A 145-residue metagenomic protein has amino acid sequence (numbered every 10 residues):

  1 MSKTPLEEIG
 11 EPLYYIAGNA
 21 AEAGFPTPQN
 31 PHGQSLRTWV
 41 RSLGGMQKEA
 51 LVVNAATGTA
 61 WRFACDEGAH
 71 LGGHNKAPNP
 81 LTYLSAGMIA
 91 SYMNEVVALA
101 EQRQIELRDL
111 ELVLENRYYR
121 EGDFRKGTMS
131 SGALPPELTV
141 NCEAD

Functional and structural regions predicted by a protein language model:
M1-S85, A98-D145: Extended beta-strand/beta-hairpin segments
S91-Y92: Alpha-helical metal-binding/catalytic segments enriched in His/Glu/Asp
E95: Conserved phosphate/anionic-ligand binding catalytic regions in large, soluble enzymes, centered on
